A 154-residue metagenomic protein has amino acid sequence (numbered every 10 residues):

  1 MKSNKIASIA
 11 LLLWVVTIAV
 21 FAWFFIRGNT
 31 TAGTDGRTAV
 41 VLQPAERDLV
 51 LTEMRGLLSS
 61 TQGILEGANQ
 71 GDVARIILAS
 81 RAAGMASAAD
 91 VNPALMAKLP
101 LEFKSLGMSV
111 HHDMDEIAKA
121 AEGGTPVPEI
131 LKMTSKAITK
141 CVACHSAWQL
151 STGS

Functional and structural regions predicted by a protein language model:
S3-I6, F24, T31-S154: Sequence context surrounding c-type heme c attachment/ligation sites in exported
S8-F24: Hydrophobic membrane-insertion alpha-helices, especially the h-region of bacterial N-terminal signal peptides
